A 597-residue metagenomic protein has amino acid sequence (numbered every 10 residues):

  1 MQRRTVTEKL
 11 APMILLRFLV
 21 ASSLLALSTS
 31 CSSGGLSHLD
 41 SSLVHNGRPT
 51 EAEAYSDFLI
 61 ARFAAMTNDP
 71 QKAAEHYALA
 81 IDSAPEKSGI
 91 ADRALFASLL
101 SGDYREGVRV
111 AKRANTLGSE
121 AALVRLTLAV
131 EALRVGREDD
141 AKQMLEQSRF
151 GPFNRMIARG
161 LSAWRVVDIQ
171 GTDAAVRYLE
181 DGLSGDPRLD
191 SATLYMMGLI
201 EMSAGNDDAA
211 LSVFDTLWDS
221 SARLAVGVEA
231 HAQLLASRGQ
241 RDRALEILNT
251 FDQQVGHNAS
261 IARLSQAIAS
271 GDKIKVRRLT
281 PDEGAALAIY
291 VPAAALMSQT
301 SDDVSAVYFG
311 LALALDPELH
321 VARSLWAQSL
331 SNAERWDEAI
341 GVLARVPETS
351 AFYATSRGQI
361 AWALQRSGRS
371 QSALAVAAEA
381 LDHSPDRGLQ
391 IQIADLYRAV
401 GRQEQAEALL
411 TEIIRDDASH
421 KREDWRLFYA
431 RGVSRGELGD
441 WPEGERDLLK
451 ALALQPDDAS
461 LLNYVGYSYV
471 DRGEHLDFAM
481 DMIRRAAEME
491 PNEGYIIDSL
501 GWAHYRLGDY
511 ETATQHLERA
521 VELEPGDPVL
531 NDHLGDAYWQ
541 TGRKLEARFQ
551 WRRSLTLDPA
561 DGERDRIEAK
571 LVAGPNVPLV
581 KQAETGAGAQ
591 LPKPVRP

Functional and structural regions predicted by a protein language model:
M1-I14: N-terminal secretory signal peptides that target proteins for export/translocation
R3-T5, F18, A232, R553: Positively charged, low-complexity intrinsically disordered regions
T5-V6, V20, D316, G473: Hydrophobic residues within membrane-embedded alpha helices
I14-A21: Sec-dependent signal peptide recognition, specifically the positively charged N-region followed immediately by
S28-S30: C-terminal motif of bacterial Sec signal peptides marking the signal peptidase cleavage site
S32-G35: Bacterial signal peptide processing site
S41-M66, K72-P597: Alpha-solenoid helical repeat scaffolds
